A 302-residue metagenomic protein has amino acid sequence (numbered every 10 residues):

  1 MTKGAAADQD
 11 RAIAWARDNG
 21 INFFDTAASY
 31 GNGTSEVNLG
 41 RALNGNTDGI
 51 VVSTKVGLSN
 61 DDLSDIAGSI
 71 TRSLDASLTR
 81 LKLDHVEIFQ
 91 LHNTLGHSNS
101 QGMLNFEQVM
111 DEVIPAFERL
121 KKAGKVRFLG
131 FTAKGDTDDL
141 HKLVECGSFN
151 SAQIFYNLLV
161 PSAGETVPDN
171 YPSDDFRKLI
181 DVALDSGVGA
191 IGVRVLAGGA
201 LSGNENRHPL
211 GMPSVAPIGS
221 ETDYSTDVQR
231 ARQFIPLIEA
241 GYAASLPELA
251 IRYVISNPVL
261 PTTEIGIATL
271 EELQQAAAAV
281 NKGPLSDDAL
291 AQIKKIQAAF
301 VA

Functional and structural regions predicted by a protein language model:
M1-A7, V56-G68: Active-site mouth loops of central-metabolism enzymes
M1-V51: N-terminal binding-site loop/beta-alpha segment at the start of enzyme catalytic domains that lines or forms
R17-D18, G40-D48, L78-L83, V144-G147 (+1 more regions): Acidic (Asp/Glu)-rich catalytic clusters
D18-I21, L83-V86, V126, F149 (+1 more regions): A structural motif
E36-T54, M110-A123: Alpha-helix-loop-beta-strand connector modules within alpha/beta enzyme cores
G49-D61, L91, L158-L159: A short, structured active-site edge motif that brings together acidic residues
L78-M103: Active-site groove signature of glycoside hydrolases
T94-V301: Beta/alpha (TIM)-barrel catalytic core signal, keyed to glycine-rich beta->alpha loops juxtaposed to Asp/Glu that bind
